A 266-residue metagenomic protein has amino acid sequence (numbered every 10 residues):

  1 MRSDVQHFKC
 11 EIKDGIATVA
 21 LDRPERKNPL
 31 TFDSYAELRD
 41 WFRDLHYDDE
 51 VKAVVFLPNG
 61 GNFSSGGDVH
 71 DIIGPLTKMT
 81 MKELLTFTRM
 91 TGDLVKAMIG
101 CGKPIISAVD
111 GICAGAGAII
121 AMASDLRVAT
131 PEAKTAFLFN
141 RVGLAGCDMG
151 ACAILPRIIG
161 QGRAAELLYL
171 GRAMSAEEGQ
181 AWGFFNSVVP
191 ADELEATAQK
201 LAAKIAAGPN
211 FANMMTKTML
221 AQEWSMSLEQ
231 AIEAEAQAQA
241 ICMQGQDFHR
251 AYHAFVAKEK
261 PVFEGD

Functional and structural regions predicted by a protein language model:
M1-N59, K96: Conserved CoA-thioester-binding segment of acyl-CoA-metabolizing enzymes
M1-Q6, H253-D266: Terminal low-complexity tails and localization/encapsulation signals of metabolic enzymes
P24, V128-A133, F185-E233, A240-Q246 (+1 more regions): C-terminal long alpha-helix characteristic of the crotonase
P58-K96, G143-L144, S227: Glycine- (often His-adjacent) and acidic-residue-rich active-site loop that binds/positions the CoA thioester
L94-G100, A108, A114-L168, W182 (+1 more regions): CoA-thioester-processing core
G111, L126, E166, L170-R172 (+3 more regions): Well-ordered beta-strand positions
